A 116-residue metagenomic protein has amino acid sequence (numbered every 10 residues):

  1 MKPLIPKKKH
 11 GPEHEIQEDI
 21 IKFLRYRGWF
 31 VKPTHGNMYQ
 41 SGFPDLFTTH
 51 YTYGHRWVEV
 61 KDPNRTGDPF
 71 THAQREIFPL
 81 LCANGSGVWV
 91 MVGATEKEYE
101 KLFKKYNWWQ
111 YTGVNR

Functional and structural regions predicted by a protein language model:
M1-R116: Catalytic phosphate/metal-binding cores of nucleic-acid and nucleotide-processing enzymes, i.e., regions that mediate
